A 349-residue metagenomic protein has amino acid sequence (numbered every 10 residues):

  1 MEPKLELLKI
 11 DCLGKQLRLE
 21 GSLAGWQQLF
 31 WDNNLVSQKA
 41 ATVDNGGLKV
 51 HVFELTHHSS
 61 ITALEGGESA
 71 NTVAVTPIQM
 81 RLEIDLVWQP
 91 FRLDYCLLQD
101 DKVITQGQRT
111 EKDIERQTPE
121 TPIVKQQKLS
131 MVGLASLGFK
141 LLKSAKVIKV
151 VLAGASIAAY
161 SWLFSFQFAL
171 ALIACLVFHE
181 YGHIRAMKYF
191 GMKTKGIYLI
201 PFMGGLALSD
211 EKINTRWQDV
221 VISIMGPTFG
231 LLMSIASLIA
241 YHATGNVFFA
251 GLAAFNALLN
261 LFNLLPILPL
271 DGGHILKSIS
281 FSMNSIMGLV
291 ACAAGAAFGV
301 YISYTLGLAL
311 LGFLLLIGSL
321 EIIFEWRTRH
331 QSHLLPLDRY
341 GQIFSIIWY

Functional and structural regions predicted by a protein language model:
E2-C12, Q16, D44-K49, F53-T76 (+2 more regions): Hydrophobic transmembrane alpha-helices and their immediate loop junctions in multi-pass integral membrane proteins
L23-L35, D94-D101: Extracellular/lumenal glycan-associated surfaces
W26-H51: Central antiparallel beta-sheet cores of small beta-barrel/beta-sandwich binding domains
S37, M80-L82: Compact, basic/aliphatic-enriched, mixed alpha/beta core segments that act as assembly/interaction modules in small
